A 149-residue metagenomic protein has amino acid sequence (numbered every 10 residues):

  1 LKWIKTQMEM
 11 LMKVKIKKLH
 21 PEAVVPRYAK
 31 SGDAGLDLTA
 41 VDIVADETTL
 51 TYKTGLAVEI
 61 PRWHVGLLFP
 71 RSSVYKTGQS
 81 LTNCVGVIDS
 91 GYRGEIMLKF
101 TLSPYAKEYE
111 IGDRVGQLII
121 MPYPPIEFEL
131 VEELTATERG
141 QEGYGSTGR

Functional and structural regions predicted by a protein language model:
K2-R149: DUTPase catalytic domain/fold
